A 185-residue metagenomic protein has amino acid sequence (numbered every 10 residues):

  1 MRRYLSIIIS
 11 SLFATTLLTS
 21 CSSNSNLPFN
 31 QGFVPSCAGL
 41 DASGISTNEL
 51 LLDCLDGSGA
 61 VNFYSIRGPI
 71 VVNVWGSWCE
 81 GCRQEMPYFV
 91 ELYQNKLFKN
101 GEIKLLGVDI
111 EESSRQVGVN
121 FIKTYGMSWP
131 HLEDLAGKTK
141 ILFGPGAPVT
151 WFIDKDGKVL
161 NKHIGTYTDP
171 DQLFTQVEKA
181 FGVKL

Functional and structural regions predicted by a protein language model:
M1-D53, T175, K184-L185: N-terminal targeting signals for export/organelle localization
I45-T47, I66-R67, N100-I103, G126 (+1 more regions): Extracytoplasmic
E49-I70: A short beta-strand-turn-helix
G68-I70, W75-W78, G146: Short pre-active-site segment immediately N-terminal to redox-active cysteine/selenocysteine motifs in thiol-based
V71-V72, L105, T150: Hydrophobic beta-strand anchors of alpha/beta hydrolase catalytic cores
V74-G76, V108-E111, D134-A136, H163-G165: Active-site-proximal beta-strand/loop segments in catalytic clefts of secreted hydrolases
R83-Y125, L135-I141: Structural microenvironment flanking redox-active thiols in thiol-disulfide oxidoreductases
N120-M127, E133-L185: Thiol/disulfide oxidoreductase modules built on the thioredoxin-like
